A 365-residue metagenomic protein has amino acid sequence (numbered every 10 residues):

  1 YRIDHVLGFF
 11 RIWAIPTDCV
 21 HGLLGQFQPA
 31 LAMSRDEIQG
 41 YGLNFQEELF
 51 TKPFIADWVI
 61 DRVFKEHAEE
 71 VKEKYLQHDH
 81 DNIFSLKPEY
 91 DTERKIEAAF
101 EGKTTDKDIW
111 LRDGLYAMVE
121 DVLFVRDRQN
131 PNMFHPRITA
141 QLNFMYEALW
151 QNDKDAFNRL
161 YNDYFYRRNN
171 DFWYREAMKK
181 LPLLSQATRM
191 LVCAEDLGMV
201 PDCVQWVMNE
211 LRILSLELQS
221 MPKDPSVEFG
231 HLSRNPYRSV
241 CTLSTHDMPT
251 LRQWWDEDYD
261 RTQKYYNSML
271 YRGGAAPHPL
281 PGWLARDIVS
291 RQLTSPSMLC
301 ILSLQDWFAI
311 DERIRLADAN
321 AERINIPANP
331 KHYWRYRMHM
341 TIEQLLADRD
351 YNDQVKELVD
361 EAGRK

Functional and structural regions predicted by a protein language model:
Y1-K365: Catalytic cores of glycan-processing enzymes that make or break glycosidic bonds
